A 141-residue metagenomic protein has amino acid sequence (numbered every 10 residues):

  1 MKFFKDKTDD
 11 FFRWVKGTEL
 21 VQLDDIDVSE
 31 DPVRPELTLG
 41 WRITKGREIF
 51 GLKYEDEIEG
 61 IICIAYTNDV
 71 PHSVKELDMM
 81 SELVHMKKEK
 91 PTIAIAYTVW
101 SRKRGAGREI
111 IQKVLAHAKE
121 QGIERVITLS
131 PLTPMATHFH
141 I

Functional and structural regions predicted by a protein language model:
M1-T44, G51-Y54: Short amphipathic alpha-helix that is part of the acyltransferase structural core
P35-W41, G46-F50, M79-K87, K113-V114: Short secondary-structure capping micro-motifs at structural edges
L39-E55, G60, A65-H72: A short helix-loop-beta-strand connector motif used in the catalytic cores of GNAT acetyltransferases and, in some
C63-A94: Conserved acyl-donor/pantetheine-binding loop and adjacent beta-alpha core of acyl/acetyltransferases and related
K88-A106: Cysteine/selenocysteine-centered motifs that mediate thiol-based redox chemistry or coordinate metal-sulfur cofactors
A94, K119-L132: Conserved GNAT acetyl-CoA-binding A-motif
S101, I127-F139: Conserved beta-strand-loop-alpha-helix junction that forms the acyl-donor binding cleft
S101-K119: Conserved acetyl-CoA-binding loop-helix of GNAT-fold acetyltransferases
